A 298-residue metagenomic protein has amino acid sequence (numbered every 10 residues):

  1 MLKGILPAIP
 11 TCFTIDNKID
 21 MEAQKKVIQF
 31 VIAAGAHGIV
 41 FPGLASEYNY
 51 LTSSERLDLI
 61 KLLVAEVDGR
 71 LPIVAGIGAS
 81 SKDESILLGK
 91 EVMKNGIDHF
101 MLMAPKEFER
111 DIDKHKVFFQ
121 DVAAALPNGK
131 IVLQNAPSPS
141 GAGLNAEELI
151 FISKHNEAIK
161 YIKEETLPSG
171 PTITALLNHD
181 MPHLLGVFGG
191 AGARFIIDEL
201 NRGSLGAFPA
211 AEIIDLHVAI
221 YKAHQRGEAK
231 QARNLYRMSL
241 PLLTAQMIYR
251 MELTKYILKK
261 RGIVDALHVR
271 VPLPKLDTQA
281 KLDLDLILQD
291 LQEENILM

Functional and structural regions predicted by a protein language model:
L2-G143: Active-site beta->alpha loop and helix N-cap motifs at the rims of alpha/beta catalytic domains
L6-C12, A34-G35, N201-S204, E212-M298: C-terminal alpha-helical cap/extension of soluble enzyme domains
P7, F41, S46-N49, A79-S81 (+4 more regions): Short, flexible micro-motifs
Q24, R56, I60, S85 (+6 more regions): A general structural signal for well-ordered alpha-helical segments in protein cores
V27, L59, I152, A232-L235 (+1 more regions): A structural signal for short hydrophobic/aromatic patches embedded in well-ordered alpha helices
A65-L71, K94-G96, L126-G129, K154-A158 (+4 more regions): Short helix-capping segments at alpha-helix termini
A136-M247: Catalytic alpha/beta core domains of metabolic enzymes, predominantly
